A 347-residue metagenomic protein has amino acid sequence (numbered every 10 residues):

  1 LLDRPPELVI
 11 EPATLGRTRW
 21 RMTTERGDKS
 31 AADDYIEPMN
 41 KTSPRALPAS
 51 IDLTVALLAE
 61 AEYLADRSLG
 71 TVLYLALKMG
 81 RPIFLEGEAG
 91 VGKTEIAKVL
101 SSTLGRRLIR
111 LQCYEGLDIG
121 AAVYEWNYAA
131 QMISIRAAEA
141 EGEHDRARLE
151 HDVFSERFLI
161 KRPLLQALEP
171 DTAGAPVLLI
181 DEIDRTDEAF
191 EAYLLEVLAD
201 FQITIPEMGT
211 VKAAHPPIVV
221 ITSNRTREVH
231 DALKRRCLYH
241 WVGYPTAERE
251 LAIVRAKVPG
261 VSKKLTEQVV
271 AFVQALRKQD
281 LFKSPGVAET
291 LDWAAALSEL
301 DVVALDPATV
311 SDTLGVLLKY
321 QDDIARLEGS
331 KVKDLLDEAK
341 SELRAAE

Functional and structural regions predicted by a protein language model:
L1-P5, V9: Hydrophobic, low-acid, alpha-helix-prone terminal segments
I10-A32: A cross-taxon signal for low-complexity, glycine/charged-rich
Y35-E347: C-terminal regulatory/interaction module of P-loop NTP-utilizing enzymes
